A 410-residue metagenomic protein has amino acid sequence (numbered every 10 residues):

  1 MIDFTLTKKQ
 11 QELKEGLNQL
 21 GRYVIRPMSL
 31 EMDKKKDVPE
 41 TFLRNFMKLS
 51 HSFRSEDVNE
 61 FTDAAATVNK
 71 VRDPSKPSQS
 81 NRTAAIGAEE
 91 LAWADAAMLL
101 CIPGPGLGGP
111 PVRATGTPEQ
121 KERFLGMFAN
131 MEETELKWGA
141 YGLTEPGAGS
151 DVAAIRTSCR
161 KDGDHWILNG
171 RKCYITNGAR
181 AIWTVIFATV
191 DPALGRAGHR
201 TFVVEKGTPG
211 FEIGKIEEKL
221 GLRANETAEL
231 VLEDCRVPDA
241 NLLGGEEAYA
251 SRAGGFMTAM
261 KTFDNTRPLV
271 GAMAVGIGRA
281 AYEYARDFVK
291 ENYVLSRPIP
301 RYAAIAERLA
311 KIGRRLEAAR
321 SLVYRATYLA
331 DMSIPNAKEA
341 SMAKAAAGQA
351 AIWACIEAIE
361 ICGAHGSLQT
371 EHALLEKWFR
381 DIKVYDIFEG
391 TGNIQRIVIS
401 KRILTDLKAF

Functional and structural regions predicted by a protein language model:
M1-I102, R123, T134, I403-F410: Amphipathic, small/basic residue-rich leader segments at the start of a protein or domain
I2-D3, G87, L107, E119 (+1 more regions): Glycine-rich phosphate/cofactor-binding loops in nucleotide/flavin-utilizing enzymes
I2-L13, K76, E212-E317, Y385 (+2 more regions): Glycine-rich beta->alpha junctions and the first turn(s) of the following alpha-helix
R26-D37, R286, K290-R297, G313-A346 (+1 more regions): C-terminal helix-coil-helix/basic helical segment that borders enzyme active sites and/or dimer interfaces and provides
A85, A96-E119, G149: N-terminal glycine-rich flavin-associated loop
A94, A114-L143, K161-D164: FAD-binding glycine-rich core of flavoenzymes that anchor FAD
E145-I155, K161, W166, C173-N177 (+2 more regions): Hydrophobic, small-residue-rich alpha-helical packing segments that form membrane-like cores
N169-I213: A short core secondary-structure module
